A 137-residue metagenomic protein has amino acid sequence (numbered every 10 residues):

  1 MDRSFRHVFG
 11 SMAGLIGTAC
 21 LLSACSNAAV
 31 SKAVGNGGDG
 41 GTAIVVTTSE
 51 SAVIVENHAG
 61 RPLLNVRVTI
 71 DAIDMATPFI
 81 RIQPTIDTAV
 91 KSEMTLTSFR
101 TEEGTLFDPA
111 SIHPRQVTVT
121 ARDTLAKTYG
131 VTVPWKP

Functional and structural regions predicted by a protein language model:
D2-G14: Bacterial N-terminal signal peptides that target proteins for export
L21-A24: C-terminal motif of bacterial Sec signal peptides marking the signal peptidase cleavage site
S26-A28: Bacterial signal peptide processing site
S49-V53: Structural beta-strand segments of beta-rich domains
V55-A59: Asparagine-centered strand-capping/turn motif at beta-strand->loop junctions
P62-N65: Short acidic/proline- and small/hydrophobic-mixed sequence motifs that coincide with surface turns and coil-to-beta
I73-F107: Intrinsically disordered, low-complexity Pro/Gly/Ser/Thr-rich segments with frequent PxxP/GP/PP motifs and embedded
R100-P137: Terminal connector regions
